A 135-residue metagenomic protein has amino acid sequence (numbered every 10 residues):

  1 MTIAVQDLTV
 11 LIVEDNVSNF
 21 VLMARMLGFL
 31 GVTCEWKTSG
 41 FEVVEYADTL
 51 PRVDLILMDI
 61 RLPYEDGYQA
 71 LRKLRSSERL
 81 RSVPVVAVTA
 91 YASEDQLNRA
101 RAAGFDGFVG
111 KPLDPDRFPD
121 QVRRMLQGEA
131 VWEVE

Functional and structural regions predicted by a protein language model:
M1-L11, A24, D116-E135: Non-catalytic signal-transmission and effector/linker regions of two-component phosphorelay proteins
E14: Conserved acidic carboxylate
V17-E35: Two-component/phosphorelay signaling modules centered on CheY-like receiver
W36-L55: Acidic, metal-coordinating helix/loop segments flanking the phosphotransfer/catalytic sites of two-component signaling
D59, T89: Active-site residues of response regulator receiver
P63, R81, S93: The feature encodes the CheY-like receiver
K111: A Lys-centered signature of the CheY-like receiver
